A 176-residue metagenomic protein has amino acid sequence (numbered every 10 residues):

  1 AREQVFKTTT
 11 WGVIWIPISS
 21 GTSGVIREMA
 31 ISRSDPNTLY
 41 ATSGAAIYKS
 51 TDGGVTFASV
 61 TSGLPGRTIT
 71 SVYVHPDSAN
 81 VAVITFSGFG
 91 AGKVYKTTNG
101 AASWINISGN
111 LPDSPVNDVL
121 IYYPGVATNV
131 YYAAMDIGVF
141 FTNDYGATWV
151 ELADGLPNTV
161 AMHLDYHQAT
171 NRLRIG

Functional and structural regions predicted by a protein language model:
A1-G176: Extracellular glycan-interacting surfaces
